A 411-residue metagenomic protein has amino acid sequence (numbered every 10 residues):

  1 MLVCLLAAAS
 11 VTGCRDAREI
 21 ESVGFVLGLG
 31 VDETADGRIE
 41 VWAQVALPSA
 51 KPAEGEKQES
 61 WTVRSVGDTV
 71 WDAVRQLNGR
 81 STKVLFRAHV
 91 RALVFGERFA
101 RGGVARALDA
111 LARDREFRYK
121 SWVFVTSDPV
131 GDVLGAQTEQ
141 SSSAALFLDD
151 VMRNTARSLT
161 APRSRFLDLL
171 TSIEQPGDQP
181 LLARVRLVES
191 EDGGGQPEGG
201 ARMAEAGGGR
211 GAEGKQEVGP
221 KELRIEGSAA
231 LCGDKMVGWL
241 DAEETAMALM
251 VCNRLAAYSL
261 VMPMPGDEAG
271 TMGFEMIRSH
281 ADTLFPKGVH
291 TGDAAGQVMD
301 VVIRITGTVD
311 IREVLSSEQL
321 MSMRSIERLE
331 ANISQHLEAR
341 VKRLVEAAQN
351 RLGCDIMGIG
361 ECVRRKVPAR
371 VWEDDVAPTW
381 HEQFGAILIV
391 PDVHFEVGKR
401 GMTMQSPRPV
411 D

Functional and structural regions predicted by a protein language model:
L2, A8-D411: Membrane-proximal alpha-helical signals and transmembrane carboxylates
